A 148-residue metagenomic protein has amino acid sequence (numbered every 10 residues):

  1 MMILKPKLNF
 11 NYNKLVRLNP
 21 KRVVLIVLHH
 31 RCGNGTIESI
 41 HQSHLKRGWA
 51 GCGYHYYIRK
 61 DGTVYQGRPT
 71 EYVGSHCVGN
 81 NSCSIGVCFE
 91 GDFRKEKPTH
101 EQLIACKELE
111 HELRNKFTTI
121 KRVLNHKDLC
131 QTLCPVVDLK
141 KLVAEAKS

Functional and structural regions predicted by a protein language model:
M1-I26, T63-V64, C83, F89-S148: Basic/polar, cationic surfaces and motifs that engage anionic cell-wall and phosphate/carboxylate ligands
M2-T70: Short, conserved "active-site rim" segments that organize catalytic pockets and cofactor/ligand binding
H29-H30, H41-H44, H55, H76 (+3 more regions): Histidine (H) residue identity feature
T70-G86: Short, surface-exposed glycine/acidic/tryptophan-bearing loops
